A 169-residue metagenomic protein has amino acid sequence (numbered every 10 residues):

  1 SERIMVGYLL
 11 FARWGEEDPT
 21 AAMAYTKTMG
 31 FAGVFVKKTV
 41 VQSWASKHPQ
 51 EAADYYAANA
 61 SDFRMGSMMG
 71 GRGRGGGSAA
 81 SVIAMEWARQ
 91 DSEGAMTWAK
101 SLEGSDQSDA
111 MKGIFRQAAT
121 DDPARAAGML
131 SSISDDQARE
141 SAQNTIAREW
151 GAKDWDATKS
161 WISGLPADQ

Functional and structural regions predicted by a protein language model:
S1-Q169: Non-catalytic tandem-repeat scaffold regions and their flanking low-complexity/translocation tails
